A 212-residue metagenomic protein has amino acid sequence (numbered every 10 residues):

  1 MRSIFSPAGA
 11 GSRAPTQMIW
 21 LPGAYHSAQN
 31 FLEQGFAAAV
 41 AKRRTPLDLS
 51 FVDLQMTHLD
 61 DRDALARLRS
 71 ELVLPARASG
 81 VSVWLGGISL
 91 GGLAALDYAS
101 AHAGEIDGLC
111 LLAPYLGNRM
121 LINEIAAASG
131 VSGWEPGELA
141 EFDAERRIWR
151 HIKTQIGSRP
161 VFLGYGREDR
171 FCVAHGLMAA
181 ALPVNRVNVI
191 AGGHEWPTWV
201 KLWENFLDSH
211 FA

Functional and structural regions predicted by a protein language model:
M1-R44, D53, H58: Short, surface-exposed "cap/lid" segments of acyl-processing enzymes
A8, A24, T57-D61, V173-A212: C-terminal catalytic histidine-bearing segment of alpha/beta-hydrolase fold enzymes
G9-A10, V131-P183: The feature captures the conserved acid-bearing segment of alpha/beta-hydrolase catalytic domains
I19-A24, G86, G164-G166: Short hydrophobic segments within beta-strands
V52-M56, P114, G192: Active-site loop/turn elements of alpha/beta-hydrolase fold enzymes, especially the short glycine-/histidine-rich
L59-R77: Alpha/beta-hydrolase active-site loop
G86-A95: Gly/Ala-rich beta-loop-alpha elbow adjacent to hydrolase catalytic centers
D97-E141, V189, W199-V200: Hydrolase active-site cap/lid region
